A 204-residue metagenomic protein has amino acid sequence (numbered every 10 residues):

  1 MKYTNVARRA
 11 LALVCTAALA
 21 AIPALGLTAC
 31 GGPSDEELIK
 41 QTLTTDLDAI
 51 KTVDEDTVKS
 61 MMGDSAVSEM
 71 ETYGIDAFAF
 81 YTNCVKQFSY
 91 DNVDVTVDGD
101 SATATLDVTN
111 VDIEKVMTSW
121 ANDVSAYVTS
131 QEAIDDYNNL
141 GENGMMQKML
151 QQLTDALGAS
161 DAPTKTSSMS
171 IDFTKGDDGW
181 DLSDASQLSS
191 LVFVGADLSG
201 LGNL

Functional and structural regions predicted by a protein language model:
Y3-C15: Bacterial N-terminal signal peptides that target proteins for export
C15-P23: Hydrophobic helical h-region of N-terminal Sec-dependent signal peptides in bacterial secretory/periplasmic proteins
G26-A29: C-terminal motif of bacterial Sec signal peptides marking the signal peptidase cleavage site
G31-P33: Bacterial signal peptide processing site
D35-T52: Short, aromatic-enriched amphipathic alpha-helices that serve as compact interaction elements
D56-T129: Short solvent-exposed beta->alpha transition segments
S125-M145, A159-N203: Short beta-strand edge/turn micro-motifs at domain boundaries
